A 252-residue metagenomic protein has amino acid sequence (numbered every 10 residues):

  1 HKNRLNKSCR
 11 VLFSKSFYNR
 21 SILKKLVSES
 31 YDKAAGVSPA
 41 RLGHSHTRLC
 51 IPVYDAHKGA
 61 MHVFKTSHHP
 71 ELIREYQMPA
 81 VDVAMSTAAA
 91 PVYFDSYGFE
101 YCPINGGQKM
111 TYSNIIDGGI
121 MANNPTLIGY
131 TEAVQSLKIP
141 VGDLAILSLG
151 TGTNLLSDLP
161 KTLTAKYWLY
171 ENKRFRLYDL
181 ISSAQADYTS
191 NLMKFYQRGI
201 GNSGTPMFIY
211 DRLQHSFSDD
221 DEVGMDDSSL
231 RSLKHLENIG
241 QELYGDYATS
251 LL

Functional and structural regions predicted by a protein language model:
H1-L252: Conserved catalytic cores and adjacent C-terminal regulatory segments of lipid-metabolizing esterases/lipases
